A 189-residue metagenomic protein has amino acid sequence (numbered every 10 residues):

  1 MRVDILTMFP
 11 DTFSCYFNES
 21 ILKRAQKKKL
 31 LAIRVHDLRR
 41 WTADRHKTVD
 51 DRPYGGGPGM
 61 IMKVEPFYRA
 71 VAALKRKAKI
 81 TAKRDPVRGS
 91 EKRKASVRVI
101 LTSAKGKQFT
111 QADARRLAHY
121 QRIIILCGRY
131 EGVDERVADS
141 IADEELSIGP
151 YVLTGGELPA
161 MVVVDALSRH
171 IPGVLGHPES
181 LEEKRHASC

Functional and structural regions predicted by a protein language model:
M1-K77: N-terminal nucleotide/polyanion-binding subdomain common to many enzyme families
D4-L6, R34-H36, R98-I100, I123-I124 (+1 more regions): Hydrophobic/aromatic beta-strand patches that form the interior of the parallel beta-sheet core in alpha/beta enzyme
R39-D44, K107, V152-G155: A short acidic, often aromatic-flanked loop/helix-cap motif at beta-alpha or helix-coil junctions that lines enzyme
K63-A82, K92-C127: S-adenosyl-L-methionine/SAH cofactor-binding core of RNA-modifying enzymes
V133, V137-K184: Structured adenosyl-cofactor binding patch, chiefly the S-adenosyl-L-methionine
A187-C189: Short, intrinsically disordered, charge-balanced linker/junction segments flanking boundaries in proteins
